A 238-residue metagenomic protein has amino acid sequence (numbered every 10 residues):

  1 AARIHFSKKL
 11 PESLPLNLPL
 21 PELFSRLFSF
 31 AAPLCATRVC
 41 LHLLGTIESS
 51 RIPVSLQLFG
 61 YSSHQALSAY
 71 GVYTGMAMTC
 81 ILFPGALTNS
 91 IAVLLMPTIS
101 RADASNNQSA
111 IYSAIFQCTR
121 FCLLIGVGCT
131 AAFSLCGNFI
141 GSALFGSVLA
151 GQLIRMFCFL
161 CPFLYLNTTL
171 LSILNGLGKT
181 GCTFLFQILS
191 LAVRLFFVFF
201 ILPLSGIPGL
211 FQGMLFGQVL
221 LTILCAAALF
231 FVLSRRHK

Functional and structural regions predicted by a protein language model:
A1-L16, F200, L215-K238: C-terminal transmembrane helix end/exit motif
L16-R51, T79-P84, I91, T119-I125 (+3 more regions): Hydrophobic faces of transmembrane alpha-helices in multi-pass small-molecule transporters and flippases across diverse
V39-F83, G141-A143: Helix-terminus/linker motif at the lipid-water interface of multi-pass membrane proteins
I81-S105: Helix-loop junctions and terminal segments of transmembrane helices in multi-pass membrane transport/translocation
Q117, C161, S190-A192, Q218-T222: Residue-level recognition of pore/gate-forming positions within transmembrane alpha-helices of multi-pass
T119, L174-F197, P208-F211, L215: Alpha-helical transmembrane segments of multi-pass membrane transporters/permeases
G128-G146: Short membrane-interface helical motifs at transmembrane helix boundaries in multi-pass membrane transporters
L135, G146-L170: Alpha-helical transmembrane segments of multi-pass membrane proteins
